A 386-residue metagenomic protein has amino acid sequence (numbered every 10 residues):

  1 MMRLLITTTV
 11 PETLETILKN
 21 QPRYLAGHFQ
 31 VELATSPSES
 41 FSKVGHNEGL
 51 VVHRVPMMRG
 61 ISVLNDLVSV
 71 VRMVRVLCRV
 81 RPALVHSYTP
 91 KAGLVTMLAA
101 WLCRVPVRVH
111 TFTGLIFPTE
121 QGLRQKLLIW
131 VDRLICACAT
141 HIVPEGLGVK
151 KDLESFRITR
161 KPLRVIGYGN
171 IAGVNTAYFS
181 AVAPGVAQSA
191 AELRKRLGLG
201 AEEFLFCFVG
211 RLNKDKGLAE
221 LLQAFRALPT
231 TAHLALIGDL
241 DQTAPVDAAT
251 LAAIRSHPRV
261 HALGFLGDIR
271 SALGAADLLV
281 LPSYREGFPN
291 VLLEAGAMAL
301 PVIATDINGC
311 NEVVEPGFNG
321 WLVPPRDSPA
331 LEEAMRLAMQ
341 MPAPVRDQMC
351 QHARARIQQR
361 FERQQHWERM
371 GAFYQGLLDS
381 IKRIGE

Functional and structural regions predicted by a protein language model:
I6-N65, D152-E154, P162-V165, L240: N-terminal strand-loop element at the rim of the active site of nucleotide-sugar-dependent glycosyltransferases
E15-N20, F204-A227, P329: A conserved mid-protein helix/loop that constitutes part of the nucleotide-sugar donor-binding site
S42-H46, T230-R259, L263: Short, structured helix-loop element that forms part of the nucleotide-activated donor/catalytic region
H53-R54, R133-A190: Donor nucleotide-sugar binding/catalytic pocket of nucleotide-sugar-dependent glycosyltransferases
E192-K195, L337, P344-R360, H366-A372: A short, well-ordered alpha-helix in the C-terminal region of glycosyltransferases
F265, Y284: Aromatic "clamp/platform" in nucleotide-sugar-dependent glycosyltransferases that forms part of the donor/acceptor
L292, P301-A304, V314: Short hydrophobic beta-strand element within catalytic cores of glycosyltransferases and related nucleotide-activated
P316-G317, W321-S328, L337-A343: Conserved acidic donor-binding segment of nucleotide-sugar-dependent glycosyltransferases
